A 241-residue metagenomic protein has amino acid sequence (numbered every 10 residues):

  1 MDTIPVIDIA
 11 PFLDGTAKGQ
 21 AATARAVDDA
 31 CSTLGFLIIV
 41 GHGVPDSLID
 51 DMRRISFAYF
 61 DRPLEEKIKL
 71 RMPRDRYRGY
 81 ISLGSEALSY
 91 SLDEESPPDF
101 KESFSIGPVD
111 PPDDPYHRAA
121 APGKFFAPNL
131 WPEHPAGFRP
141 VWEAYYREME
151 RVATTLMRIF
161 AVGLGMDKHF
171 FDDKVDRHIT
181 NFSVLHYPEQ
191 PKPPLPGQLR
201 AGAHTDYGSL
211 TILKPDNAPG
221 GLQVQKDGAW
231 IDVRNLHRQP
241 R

Functional and structural regions predicted by a protein language model:
M1-R241: Peripheral, non-catalytic segments flanking oxidoreductase cores
